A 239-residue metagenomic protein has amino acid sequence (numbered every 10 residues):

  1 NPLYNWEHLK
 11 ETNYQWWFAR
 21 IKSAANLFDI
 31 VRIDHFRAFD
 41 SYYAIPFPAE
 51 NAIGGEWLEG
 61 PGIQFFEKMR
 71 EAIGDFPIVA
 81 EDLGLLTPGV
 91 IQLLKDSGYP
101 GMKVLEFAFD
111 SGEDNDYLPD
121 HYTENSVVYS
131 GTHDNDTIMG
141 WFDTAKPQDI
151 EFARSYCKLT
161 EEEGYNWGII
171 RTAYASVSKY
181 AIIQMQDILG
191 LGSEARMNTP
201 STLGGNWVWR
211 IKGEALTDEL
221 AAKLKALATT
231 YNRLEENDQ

Functional and structural regions predicted by a protein language model:
N1-I182, Q186-S193, T199-E214: Alpha-amylase-like alpha-glycosidases and glucanotransferases acting on alpha-linked glucans and related
W209, L220-A226, T230-Q239: Domain-scale activation on soluble regions of proteins
